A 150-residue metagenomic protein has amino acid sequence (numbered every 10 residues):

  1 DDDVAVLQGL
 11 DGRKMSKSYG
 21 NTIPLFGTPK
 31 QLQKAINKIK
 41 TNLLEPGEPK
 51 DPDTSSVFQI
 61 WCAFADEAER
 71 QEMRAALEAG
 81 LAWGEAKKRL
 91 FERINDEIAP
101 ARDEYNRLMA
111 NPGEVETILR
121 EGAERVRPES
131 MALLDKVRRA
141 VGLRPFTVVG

Functional and structural regions predicted by a protein language model:
D1-G150: Conserved nucleotide- and phosphate/pyrophosphate-binding catalytic cores in adenylate/nucleotidyl-handling enzymes
